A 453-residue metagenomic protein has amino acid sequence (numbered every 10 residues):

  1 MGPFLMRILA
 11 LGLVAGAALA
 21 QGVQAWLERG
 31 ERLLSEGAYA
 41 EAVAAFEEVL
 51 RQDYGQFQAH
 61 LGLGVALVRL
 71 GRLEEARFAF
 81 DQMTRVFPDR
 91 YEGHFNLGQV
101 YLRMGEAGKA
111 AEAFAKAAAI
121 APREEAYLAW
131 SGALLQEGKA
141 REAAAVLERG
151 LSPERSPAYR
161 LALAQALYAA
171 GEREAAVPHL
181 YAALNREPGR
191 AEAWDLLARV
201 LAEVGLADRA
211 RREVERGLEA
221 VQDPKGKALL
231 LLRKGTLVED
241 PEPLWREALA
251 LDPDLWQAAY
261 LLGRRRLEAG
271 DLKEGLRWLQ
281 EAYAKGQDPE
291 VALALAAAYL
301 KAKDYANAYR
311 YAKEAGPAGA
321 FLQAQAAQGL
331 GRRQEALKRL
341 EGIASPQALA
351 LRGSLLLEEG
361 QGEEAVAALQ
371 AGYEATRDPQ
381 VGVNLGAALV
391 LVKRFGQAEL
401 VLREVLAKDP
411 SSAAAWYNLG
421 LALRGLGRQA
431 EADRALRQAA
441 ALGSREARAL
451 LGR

Functional and structural regions predicted by a protein language model:
L13, A18-G62, R69-G71, F78: N-terminal leader/linker segments that initiate helical-solenoid repeat arrays
V23-Q24, F57-Q58, Y91-E92, E124-E125 (+10 more regions): Helix-start (N-cap) detector for alpha-helical repeat units in TPR-like alpha-solenoids, especially tetratricopeptide
S35-E36, R69-L70, R103-M104, Q136-E137 (+12 more regions): Register position in tetratricopeptide repeats
E48-V49, Q82-M83, K116-A117, R149-G150 (+9 more regions): Canonical positions in the second alpha-helix
Y54, P88, A121-P122, E154-R155 (+7 more regions): Short coil turns that delineate tetratricopeptide repeat
G62, R69, N96, A129-W130 (+11 more regions): Canonical tetratricopeptide repeat
